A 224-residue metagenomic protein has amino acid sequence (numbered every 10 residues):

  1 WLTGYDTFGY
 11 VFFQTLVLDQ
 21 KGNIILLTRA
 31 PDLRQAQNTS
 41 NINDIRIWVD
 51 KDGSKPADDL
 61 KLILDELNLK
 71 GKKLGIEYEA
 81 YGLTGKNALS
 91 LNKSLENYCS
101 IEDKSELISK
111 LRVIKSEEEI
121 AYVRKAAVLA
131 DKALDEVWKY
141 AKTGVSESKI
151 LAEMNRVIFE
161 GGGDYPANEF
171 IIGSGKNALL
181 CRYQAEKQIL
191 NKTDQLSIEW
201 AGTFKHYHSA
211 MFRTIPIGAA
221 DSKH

Functional and structural regions predicted by a protein language model:
W1-H224: Active-site neighborhoods and metal-handling regions in enzymes and metal-associated proteins
